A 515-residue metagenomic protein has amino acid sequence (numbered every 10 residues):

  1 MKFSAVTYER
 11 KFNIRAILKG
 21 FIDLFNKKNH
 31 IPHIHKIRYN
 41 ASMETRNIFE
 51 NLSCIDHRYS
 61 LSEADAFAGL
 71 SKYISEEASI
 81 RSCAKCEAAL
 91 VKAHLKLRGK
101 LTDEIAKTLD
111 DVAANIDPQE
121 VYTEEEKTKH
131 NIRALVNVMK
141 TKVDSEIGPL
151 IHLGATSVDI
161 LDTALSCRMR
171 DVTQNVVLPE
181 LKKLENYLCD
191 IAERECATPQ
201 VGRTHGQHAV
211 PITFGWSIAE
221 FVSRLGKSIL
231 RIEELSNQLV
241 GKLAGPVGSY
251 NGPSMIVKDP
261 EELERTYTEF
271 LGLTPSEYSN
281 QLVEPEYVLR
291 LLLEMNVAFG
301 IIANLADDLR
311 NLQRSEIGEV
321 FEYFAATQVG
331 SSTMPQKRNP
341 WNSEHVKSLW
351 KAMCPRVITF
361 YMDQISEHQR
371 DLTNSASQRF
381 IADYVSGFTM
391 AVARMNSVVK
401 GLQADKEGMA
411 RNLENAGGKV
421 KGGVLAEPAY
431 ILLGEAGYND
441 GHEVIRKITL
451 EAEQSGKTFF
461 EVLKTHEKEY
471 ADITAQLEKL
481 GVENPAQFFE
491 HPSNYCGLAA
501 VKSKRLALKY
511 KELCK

Functional and structural regions predicted by a protein language model:
K2, K11, K28-N29, I37: Polybasic, lysine-rich low-complexity intrinsically disordered segments
A5-E9, A16, D23, A41: Acidic, Ala/Val/Gly-enriched low-complexity intrinsically disordered segments
I17, H30-H33, Y39: Short, positively charged and aromatic/hydrophobic N-terminal segments
Y39, E44-A244, G248-Y250, E261-T266 (+5 more regions): A helix-coil-helix interface module used to build multimeric assemblies and to scaffold catalytic/cofactor sites
C86, L90-A93, L184, L188-I191 (+12 more regions): Amphipathic alpha-helices that form helix-helix packing interfaces
V91-K92, P428-G434, R446-L450, K464: Amphipathic alpha-helical segments within well-ordered protein domains
E284-E319, Q328-V385: A conserved active-site cap/scaffold subdomain adjacent to cofactor or substrate pockets
A352-Y438: Long, amphipathic alpha-helical stalk/connector segments used for oligomerization, subunit docking, or mechanical
